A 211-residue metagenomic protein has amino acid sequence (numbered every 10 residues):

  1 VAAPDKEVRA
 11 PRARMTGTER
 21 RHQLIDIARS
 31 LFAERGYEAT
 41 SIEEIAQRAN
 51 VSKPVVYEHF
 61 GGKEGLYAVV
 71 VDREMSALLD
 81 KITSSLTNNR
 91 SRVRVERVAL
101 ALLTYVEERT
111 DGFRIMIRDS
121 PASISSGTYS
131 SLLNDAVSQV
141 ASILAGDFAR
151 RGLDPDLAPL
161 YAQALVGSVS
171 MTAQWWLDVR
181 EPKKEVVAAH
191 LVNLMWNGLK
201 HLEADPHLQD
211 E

Functional and structural regions predicted by a protein language model:
V1-E19, P155, E203-E211: N-terminal intrinsically disordered/low-complexity leader segments
R20-A28, I45, V70-E74, L78-I82 (+1 more regions): Generic hydrophobic, amphipathic alpha-helix propensity
Q23, I27, L31-G65, V69: Helix-turn-helix
E34-E38, R109, R151: Short coil/turn segments at alpha/beta junctions that flank glycine-rich nucleotide-binding fingerprints
E44, G65-E74, M116, L132 (+1 more regions): Alpha-helical DNA-contacting segments of helix-turn-helix folds
V69, T83-T110, A162-L165, A188: Hydrophobic alpha-helical connector segments
S76-L79, S125-A149, P159-A164, V186-A189 (+1 more regions): Amphipathic alpha-helical packing segments from all-alpha helical-bundle domains
Y105-G127, A141-A145, M171-D178, L208: Amphipathic alpha-helical segments used for helix-helix packing
